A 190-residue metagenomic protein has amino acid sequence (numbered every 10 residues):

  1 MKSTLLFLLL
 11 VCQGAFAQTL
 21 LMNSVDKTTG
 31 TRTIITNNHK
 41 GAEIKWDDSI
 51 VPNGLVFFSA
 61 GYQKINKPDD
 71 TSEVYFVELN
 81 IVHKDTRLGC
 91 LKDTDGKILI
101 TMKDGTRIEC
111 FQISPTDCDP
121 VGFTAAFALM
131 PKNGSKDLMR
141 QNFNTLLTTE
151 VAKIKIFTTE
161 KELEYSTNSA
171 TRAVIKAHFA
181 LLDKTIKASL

Functional and structural regions predicted by a protein language model:
M1-N23: Bacterial Sec-dependent N-terminal signal peptides
L8, P68, G89-L91, P120 (+1 more regions): Sterically constrained small-residue positions within well-ordered secondary structures of folded domains
L9-L10, I100, N142: Hydrophobic, Leu/Ile/Phe/Ala-enriched alpha-helical segments that form helix-helix packing faces
T19-K92: An ectodomain-focused feature that recognizes extracytoplasmic/extracellular
I50-K64, D95, K103-I108, T116 (+1 more regions): Short small/polar-residue motifs
L79-S114, D119: Mid-length scaffold segments of soluble, non-membrane domains
T106, C110, S114-L190: Internal interaction segment
